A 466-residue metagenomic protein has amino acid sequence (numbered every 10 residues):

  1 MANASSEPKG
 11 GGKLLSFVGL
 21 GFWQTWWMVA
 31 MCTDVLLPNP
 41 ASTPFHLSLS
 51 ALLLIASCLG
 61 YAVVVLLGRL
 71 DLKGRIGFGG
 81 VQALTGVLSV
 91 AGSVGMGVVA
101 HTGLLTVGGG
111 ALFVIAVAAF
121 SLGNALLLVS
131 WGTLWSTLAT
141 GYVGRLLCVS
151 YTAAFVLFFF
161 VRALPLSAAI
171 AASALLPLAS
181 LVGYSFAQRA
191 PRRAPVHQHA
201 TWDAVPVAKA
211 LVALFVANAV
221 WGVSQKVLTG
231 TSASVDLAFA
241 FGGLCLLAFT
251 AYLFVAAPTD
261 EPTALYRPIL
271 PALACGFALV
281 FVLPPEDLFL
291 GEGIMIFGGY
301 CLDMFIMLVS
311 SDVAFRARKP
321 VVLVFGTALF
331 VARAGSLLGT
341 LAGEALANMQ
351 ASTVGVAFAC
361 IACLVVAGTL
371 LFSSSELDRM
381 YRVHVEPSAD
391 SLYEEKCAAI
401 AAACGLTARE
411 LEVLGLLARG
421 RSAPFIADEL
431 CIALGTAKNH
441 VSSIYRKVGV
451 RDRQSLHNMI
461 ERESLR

Functional and structural regions predicted by a protein language model:
A2-M28: Cytosolic juxtamembrane N-terminal segment immediately preceding the first transmembrane helix of multi-pass
N3-A4, W26, A30-L36, P40 (+7 more regions): Linker/hinge segments immediately adjacent to helix-turn-helix/homeobox DNA-binding domains
S50-D71, L246-Y252: Central cavity-lining transmembrane alpha-helices of secondary-active solute carriers, predominantly the Major
V64-L72, A154-L181, S336-T353: Transmembrane alpha-helix termini and helix-breaking/packing motifs in multi-pass membrane transporters
G86-L105, P271-P284: C-terminal ends and interior cores of transmembrane alpha-helices in multi-pass membrane transporters/permeases
G108-V129, D287-D303: Hydrophobic core of transmembrane alpha-helices in multi-pass small-molecule transporters, especially MFS/SLC-type
N124-C148: Cytoplasmic helix-loop-helix junction between adjacent transmembrane helices in 12-TM secondary transporters
P387-N439, K447, H457-R466: Helix-turn-helix DNA-binding segment
